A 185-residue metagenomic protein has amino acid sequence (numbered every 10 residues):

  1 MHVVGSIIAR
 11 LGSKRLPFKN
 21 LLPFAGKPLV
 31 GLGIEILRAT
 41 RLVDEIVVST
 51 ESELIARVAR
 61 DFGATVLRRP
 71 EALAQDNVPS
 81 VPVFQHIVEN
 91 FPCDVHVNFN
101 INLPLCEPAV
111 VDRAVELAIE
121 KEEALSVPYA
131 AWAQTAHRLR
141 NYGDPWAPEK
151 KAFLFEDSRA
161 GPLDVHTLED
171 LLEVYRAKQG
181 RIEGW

Functional and structural regions predicted by a protein language model:
M1-P17: N-terminal nucleotide-binding beta1-loop-alpha1 segment
V3-V4, D44, D94, E122-A124: Conserved acidic residues
A9, T50-E51, N100: Short beta-strand/turn micro-motifs composed of small residues that flank or help shape donor/cofactor-binding pockets
K19-F24, A72-L73: Short glycine-enriched, charge-decorated loop/helix-capping segments at active-site entrances that position
L29-I46: A short, N-terminal amphipathic alpha-helix
V47, E53-V97, L105-V110: Short phosphate-binding loop-to-helix
S49-T50, V165: Short beta-strand scaffold positions
N77-H86, V95, N100-W185: Conserved core of the sugar-phosphate nucleotidyltransferase
